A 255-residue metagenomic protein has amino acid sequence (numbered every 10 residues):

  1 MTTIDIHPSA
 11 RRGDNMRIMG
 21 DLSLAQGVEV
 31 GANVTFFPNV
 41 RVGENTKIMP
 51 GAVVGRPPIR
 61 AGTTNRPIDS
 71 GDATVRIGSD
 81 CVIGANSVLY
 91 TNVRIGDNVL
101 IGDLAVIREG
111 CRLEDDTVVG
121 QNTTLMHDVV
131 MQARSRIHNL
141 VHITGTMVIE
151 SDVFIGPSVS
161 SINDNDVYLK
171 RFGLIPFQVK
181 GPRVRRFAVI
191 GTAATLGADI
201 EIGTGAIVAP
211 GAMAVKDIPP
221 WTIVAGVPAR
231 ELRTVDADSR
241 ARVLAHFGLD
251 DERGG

Functional and structural regions predicted by a protein language model:
T2-A61, N65-A225, R230-E231: Structural signal for interior beta-strand "rungs" in well-ordered beta-sheet cores of soluble enzyme domains
N15, R240-H246: Charged, low-complexity, helix-prone segments enriched in Lys/Glu/Asp/Gln
F172, R242, D250-D251: Short leucine-rich amphipathic alpha-helices used at interfaces
V227-A241: C-terminal end-helix/capping segment
F247-G255: ABC ATPase nucleotide-binding domains
